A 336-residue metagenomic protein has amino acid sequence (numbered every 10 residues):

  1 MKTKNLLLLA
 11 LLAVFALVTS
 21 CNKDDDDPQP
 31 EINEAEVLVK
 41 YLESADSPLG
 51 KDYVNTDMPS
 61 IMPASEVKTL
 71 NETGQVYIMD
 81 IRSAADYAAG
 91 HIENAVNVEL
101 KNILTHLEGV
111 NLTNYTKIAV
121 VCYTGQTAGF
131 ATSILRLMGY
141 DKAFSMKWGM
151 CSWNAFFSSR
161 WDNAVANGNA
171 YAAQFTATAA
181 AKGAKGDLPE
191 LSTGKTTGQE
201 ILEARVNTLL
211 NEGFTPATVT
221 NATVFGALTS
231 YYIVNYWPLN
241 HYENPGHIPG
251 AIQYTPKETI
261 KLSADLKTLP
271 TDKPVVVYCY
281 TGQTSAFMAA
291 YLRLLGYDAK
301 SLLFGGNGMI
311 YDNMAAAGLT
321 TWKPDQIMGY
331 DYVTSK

Functional and structural regions predicted by a protein language model:
M1-L6: Positively charged n-region of N-terminal signal peptides that target proteins for export
L17-S20: C-terminal motif of bacterial Sec signal peptides marking the signal peptidase cleavage site
N22-I61, A88-T116, G129-A217, Y242-P274 (+1 more regions): Rhodanese-like catalytic fold shared by cysteine-dependent sulfurtransferases and DSP/PTP-type phosphatases
D27-P28, G74-V76, S83: Alpha-helical transmembrane segments and their helix-helix packing motifs
S65-G74, V224-A227: A short acidic-Thr-Gly-centered motif at the start of a beta-strand
V67, Y77-R82, A95-V98, Y232-N235 (+1 more regions): Short hydrophobic beta-strand that contains or immediately precedes a catalytic carboxylate
M79-D80, S230, V234-L239, E243 (+1 more regions): Cysteine-based protein phosphatase catalytic domain of the PTP/DSP
V121, Y278: Short, surface-exposed ligand- or partner-binding patches at beta-edge/loop junctions that are enriched in aromatics
